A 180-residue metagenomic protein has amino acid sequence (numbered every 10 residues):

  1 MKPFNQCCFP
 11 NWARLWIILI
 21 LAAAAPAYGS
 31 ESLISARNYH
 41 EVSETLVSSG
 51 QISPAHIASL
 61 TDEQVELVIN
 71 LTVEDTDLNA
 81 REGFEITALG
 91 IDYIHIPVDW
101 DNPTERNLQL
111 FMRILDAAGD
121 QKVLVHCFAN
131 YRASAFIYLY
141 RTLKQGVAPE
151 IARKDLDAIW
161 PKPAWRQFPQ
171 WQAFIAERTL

Functional and structural regions predicted by a protein language model:
M1-P10: N-terminal secretory signal peptides that target proteins for export/translocation
C7, A23-P26: Compositionally biased, intrinsically disordered low-complexity regions
W12-A24: Bacterial N-terminal signal peptides
A27-V123, F136-L180: Cys-dependent protein tyrosine phosphatase-like superfamily
H126: Short, surface-exposed ligand- or partner-binding patches at beta-edge/loop junctions that are enriched in aromatics
Y131-A135: Glycine-rich nucleophile elbow surrounding the catalytic serine of serine-hydrolase chemistry
